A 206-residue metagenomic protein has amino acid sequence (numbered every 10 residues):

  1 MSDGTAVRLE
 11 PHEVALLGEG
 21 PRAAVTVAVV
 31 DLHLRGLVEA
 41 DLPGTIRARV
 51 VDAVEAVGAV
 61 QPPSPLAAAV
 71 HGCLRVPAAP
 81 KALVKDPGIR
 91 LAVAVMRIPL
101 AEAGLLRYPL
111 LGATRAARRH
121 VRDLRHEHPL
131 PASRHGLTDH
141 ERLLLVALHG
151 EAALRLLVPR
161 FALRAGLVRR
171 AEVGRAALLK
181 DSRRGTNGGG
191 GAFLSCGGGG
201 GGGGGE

Functional and structural regions predicted by a protein language model:
M1-E206: Acidic, Ser/Thr/Pro-rich intrinsically disordered cytosolic tails and loops of eukaryotic transmembrane proteins
